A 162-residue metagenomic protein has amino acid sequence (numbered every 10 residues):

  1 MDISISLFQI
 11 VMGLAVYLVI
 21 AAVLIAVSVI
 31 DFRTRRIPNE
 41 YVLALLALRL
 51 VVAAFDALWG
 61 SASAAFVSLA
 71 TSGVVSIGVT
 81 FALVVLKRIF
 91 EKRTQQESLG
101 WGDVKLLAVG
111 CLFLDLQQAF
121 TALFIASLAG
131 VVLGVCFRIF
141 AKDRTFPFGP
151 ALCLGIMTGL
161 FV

Functional and structural regions predicted by a protein language model:
M1-V162: A membrane-topology feature that recognizes alpha-helical transmembrane segments and their immediate juxtamembrane
